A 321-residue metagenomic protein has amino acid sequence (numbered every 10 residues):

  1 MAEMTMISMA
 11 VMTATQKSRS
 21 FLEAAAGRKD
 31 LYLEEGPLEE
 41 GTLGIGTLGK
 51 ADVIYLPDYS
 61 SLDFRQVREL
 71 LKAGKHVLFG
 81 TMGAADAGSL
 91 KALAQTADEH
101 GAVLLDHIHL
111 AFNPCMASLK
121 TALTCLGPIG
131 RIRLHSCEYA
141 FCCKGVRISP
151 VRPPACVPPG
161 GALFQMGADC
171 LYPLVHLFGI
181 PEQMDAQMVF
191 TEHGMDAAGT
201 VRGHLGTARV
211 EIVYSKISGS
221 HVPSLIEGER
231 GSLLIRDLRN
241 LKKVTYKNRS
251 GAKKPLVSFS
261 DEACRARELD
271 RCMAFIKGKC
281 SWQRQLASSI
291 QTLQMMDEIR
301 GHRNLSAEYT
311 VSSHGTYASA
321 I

Functional and structural regions predicted by a protein language model:
M1-M6, V11, A26, I45 (+3 more regions): C-terminal helix-rich "cap/oligomerization" subdomain common to oxidoreductases
M4, S20-Y32: A short, Lys/Arg-enriched amphipathic alpha-helix followed by its capping loop at the start of a domain
I7-F21: Glycine-rich adenosine-cofactor-binding loop
Q16-S20, L256-D270: Active-site loop of classical SDR/Rossmann-like NAD(P)-dependent oxidoreductases, centered on the catalytic Tyr-X3-Lys
E34-K50: Short acidic low-complexity segments
V53-Y55, Y59, F64-H109: Beta-strand-loop-alpha-helix segment that lines the small-molecule cofactor/substrate pocket of alpha/beta enzymes
N113-P181: Predominantly a Rossmann-like dinucleotide-binding segment in NAD(P)-dependent oxidoreductases
Q165-N240, D270-G278, S313-A320: Contiguous beta-strand/loop segments that form the cofactor/metal-binding neighborhood of enzyme cores
